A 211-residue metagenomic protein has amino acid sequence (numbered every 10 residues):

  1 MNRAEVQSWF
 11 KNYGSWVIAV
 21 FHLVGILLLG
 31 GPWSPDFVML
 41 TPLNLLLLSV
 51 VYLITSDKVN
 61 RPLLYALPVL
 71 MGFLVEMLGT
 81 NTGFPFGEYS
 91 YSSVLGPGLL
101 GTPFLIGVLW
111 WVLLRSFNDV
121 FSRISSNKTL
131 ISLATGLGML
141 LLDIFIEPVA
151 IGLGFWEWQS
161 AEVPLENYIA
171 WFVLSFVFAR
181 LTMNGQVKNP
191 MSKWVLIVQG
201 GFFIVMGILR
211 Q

Functional and structural regions predicted by a protein language model:
M1-Q211: Aromatic-rich, lipid-facing transmembrane alpha helices and their immediate juxtamembrane interface loops in integral
